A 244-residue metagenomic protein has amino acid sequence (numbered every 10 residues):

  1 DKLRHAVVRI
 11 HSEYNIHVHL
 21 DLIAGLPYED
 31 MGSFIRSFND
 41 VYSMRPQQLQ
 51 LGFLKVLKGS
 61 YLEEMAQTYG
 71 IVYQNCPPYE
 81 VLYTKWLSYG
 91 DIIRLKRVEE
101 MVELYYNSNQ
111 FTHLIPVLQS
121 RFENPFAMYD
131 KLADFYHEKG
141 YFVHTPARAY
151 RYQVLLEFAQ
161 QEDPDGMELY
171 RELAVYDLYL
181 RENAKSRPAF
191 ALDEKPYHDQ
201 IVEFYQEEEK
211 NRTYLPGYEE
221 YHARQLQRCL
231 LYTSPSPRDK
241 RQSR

Functional and structural regions predicted by a protein language model:
D1-M128: A structural motif corresponding to the C-terminal lobe/cap of the Radical SAM core domain
S88-S108, H113-Q225: Rossmann-like AdoMet/SAM-dependent catalytic core
Y232-D239: Conserved small/polar residues in nucleotide/adenosyl-binding loops
